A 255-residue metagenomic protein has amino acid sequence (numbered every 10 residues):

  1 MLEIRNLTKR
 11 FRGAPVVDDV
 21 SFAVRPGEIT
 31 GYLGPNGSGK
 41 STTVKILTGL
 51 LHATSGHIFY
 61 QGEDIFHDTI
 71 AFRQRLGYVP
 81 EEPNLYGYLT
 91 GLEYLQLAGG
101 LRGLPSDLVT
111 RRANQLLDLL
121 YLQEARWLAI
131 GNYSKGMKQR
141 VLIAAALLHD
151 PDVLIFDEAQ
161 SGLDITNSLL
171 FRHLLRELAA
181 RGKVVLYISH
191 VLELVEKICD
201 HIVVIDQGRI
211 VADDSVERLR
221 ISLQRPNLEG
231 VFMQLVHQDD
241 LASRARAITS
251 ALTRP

Functional and structural regions predicted by a protein language model:
G56-H67, A71-F72: Conserved ABC transporter NBD signature motif
Q96, G100, D107-A125: Conserved ABC ATPase "signature" region
L154-D157: Catalytic Walker B motif of ABC-type/P-loop ATPase nucleotide-binding domains
L169-R181: Helical segment within the ABC ATPase nucleotide-binding domain
V195-E196: A short, surface-exposed alpha-helical micro-motif characterized by mixed small hydrophobic and charged/polar residues
D213-D214: ABC ATPase "signature
